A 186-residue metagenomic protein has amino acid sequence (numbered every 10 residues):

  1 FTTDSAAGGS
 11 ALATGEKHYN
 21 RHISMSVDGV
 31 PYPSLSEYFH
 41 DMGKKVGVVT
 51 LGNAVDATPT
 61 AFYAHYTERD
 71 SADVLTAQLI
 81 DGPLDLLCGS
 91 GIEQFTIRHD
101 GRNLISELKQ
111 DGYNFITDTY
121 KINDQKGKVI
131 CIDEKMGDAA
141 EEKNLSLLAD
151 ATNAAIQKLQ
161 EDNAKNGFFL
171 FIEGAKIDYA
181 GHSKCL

Functional and structural regions predicted by a protein language model:
F1-R98, R102-I122, K128: N-terminal catalytic scaffold of extracellular/periplasmic and nuclease hydrolases that process anionic headgroups
Y32-S36, A149-I156: Short, hydrophobic/amphipathic alpha-helical packing segments that form internal helix faces or helix-helix interfaces
A57-F62, M136-A140, N163-G167, F171-L186: Active-site His/acidic residue clusters
E68, E141-T152: Phosphate/oxyanion-binding active-site loops and adjacent basic polyanion-contact surfaces
K121-I132, A151-A175: Active-site regions of oxyanion-processing enzymes, predominantly non-cytosolic
